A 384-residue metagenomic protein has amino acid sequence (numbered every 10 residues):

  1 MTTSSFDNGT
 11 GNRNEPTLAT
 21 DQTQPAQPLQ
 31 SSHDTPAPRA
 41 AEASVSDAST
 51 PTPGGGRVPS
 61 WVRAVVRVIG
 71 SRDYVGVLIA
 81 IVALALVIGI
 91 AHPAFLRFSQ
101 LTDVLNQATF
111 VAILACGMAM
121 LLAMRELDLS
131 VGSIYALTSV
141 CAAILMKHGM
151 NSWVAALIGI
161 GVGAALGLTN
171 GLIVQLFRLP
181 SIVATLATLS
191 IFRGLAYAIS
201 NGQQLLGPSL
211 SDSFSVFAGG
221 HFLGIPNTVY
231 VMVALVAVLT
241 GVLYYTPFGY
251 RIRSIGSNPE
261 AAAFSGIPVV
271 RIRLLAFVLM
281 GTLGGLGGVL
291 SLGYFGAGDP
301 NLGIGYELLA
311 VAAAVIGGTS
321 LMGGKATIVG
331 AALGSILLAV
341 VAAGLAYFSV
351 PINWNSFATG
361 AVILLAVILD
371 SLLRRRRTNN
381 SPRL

Functional and structural regions predicted by a protein language model:
T2-I81, S257, F264-R271, A343-L384: Cytosolic-side transmembrane-helix boundaries in multi-pass membrane proteins
V77-G89, M118, R193, V231-V242 (+4 more regions): Hydrophobic core segments of alpha-helical transmembrane domains in multi-pass membrane transport and ion-translocation
A80-L96, M124, A196-S200, L205 (+1 more regions): Structural signal for alpha-helical transmembrane segments and their membrane-water exit/capping regions in multi-pass
L84-H148, I173-L179, A314, G318-I328 (+1 more regions): Single transmembrane alpha-helix segments in multi-pass membrane proteins
Q107, S152, S181, I225-M232 (+3 more regions): Loop-to-transmembrane alpha-helix initiation sites
N151-G159, A164-N170, V174, H221-D299: Helix-loop-helix "hairpin" substructures at the membrane interface of multi-pass membrane proteins
S181-T246, I272-L275, Y294-G303, N379-L384: Transmembrane helix-bundle core of multi-pass membrane transporters and related energy-transducing complexes
G284, Y294-T359: Transmembrane alpha-helical segments in multi-pass inner-membrane proteins
